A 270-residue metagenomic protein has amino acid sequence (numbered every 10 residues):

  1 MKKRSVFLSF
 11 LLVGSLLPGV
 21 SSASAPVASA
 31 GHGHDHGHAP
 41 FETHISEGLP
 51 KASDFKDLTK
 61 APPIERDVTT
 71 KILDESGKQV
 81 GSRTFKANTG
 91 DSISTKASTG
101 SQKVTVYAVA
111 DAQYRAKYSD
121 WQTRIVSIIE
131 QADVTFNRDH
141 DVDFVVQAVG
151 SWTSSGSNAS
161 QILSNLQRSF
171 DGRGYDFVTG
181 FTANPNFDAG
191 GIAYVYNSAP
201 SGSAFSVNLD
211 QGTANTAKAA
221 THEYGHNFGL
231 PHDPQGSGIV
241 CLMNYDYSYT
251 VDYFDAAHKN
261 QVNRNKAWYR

Functional and structural regions predicted by a protein language model:
M1-S5: Positively charged n-region of N-terminal signal peptides that target proteins for export
V6-S9, P40, D54, T84 (+2 more regions): Intrinsic disorder/low-structure terminal segments
S9-P18: Bacterial N-terminal signal peptides
P18-A30: C-terminal region of N-terminal signal peptides and the immediate post-cleavage residues of exported proteins
V27-Y175, T182-P185: Propeptide-to-catalytic entry region of secreted or membrane-anchored zinc metalloproteases
A112-K117, Q122-D143, Q147-V149, T153-E223 (+1 more regions): Extracellular (secreted or membrane-anchored) zinc-dependent metallopeptidases, primarily metzincins but also closely
